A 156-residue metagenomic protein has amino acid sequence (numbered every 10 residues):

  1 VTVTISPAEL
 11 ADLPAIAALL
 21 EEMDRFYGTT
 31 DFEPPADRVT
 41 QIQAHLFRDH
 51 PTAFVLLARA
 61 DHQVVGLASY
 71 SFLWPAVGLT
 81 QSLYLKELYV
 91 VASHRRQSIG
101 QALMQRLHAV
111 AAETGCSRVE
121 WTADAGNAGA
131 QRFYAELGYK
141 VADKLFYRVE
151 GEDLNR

Functional and structural regions predicted by a protein language model:
T4-A18: A short beta-loop-alpha structural element at the N-terminal edge of CoA-dependent acyl/N-acetyltransferase catalytic
A17, E21-A44: Conserved GNAT-fold acetyl-CoA-binding loop/helix
H45-L56, Y84: A short helix-loop-beta-strand connector motif used in the catalytic cores of GNAT acetyltransferases and, in some
L57, Q63-F72, Y89: Conserved beta-strand in the GNAT
L73-L85, R95, A142: A conserved beta-turn-beta hairpin within the catalytic core of GNAT-like acetyltransferases that forms part
V90, R96-A109, R132, E136: Conserved acetyl-CoA-binding loop-helix of GNAT-fold acetyltransferases
Q101, E113, A125-D143, V149: Conserved active-site alpha-helix within GNAT-family acetyltransferase domains
A112-T122: Conserved GNAT acetyl-CoA-binding A-motif
